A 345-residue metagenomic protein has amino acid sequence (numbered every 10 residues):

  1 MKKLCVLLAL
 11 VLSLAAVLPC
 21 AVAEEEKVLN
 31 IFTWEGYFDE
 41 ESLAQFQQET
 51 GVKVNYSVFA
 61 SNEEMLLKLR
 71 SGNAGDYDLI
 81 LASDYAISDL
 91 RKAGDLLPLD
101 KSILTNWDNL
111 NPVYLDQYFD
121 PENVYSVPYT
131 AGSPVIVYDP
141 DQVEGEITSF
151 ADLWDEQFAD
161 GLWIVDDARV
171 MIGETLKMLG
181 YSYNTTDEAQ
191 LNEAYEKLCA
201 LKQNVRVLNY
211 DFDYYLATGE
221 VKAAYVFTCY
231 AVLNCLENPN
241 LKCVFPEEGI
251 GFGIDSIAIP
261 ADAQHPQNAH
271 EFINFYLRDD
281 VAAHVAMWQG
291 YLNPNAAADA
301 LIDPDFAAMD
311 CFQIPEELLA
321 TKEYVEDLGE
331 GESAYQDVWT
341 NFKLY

Functional and structural regions predicted by a protein language model:
M1-L29: Short, low-complexity disordered leader/linker segments with a strong preference for bacterial N-terminal type II
E25-D89: Early extracytoplasmic/lumenal segment of secretory-pathway proteins
R70, G75-A82, L97-I136, G161: A structural signal for short loop-to-beta-strand junctions that line the ligand-binding cleft of periplasmic/secreted
R91-P98, Y118-V124, N234-F245, A307-D310: Ligand-binding "clamshell"
L97-D108, S126, N240-G251, P260-A263: Short beta-strand->loop
W163-D167, M171, T175, Y183-E248: Ligand-binding pocket segment of bilobal, Venus flytrap-like solute-binding proteins
Y214, E316-Y345: Conserved C-terminal helix/tail region of periplasmic/extracytoplasmic solute-binding proteins
P260-L319: Mature extracytoplasmic/periplasmic domains
